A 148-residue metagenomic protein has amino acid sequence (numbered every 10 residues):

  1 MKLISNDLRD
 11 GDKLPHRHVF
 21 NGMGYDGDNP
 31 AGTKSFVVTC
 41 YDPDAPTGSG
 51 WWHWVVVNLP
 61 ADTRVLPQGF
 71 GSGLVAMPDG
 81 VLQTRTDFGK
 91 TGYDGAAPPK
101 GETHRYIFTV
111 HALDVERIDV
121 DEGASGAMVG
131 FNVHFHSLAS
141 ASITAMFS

Functional and structural regions predicted by a protein language model:
M1-S148: N-terminus-centered regions that define maturation/targeting leaders and the start of the first functional domain
